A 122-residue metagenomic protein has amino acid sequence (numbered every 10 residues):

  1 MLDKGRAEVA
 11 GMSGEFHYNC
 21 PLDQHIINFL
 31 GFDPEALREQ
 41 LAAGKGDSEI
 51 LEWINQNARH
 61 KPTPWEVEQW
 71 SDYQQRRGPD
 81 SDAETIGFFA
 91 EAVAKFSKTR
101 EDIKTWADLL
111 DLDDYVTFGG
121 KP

Functional and structural regions predicted by a protein language model:
M1-G14, E66, Y73-P122: Polar/charged low-complexity regulatory segments
K4, F29, Q40, W53 (+3 more regions): Residues that form generic nucleotide/phosphate-binding pockets
M12-I54: Amphipathic alpha-helical packing elements
Q24, Q40, Q56, Q69 (+2 more regions): Residue-identity detector for glutamine
L30-P34, P62, G78: Short alpha-helix boundary/capping elements
D47-W53, H60-W70: Mature extracellular/secreted ectodomains of secretory-pathway proteins
R59-H60, F96: Alpha-helical interaction segments
